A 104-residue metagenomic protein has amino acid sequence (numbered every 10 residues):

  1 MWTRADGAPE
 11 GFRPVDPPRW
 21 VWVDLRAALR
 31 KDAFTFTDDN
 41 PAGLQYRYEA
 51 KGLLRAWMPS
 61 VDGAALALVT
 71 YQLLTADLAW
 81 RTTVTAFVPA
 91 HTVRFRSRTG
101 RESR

Functional and structural regions predicted by a protein language model:
W2-F95, T99: Basic/aromatic-rich interaction segments and small domains that mediate binding to polyanionic partners
R101-R104: Short intrinsically disordered terminal tails
